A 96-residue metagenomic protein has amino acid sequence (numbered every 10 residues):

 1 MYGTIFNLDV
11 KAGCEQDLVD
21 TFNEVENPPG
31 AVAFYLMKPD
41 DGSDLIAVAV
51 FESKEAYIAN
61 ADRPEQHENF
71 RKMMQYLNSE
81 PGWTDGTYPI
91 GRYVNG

Functional and structural regions predicted by a protein language model:
M1-Y2, N7-V10, V32-I46, R71-G96: Glycine-rich beta-strand-turn "strand-cap" elements at beta-sheet edges
A12, D40, S53-E55: Feature marks short, surface-exposed loop/turn motifs that line or immediately flank catalytic pockets and channel
A12-C14, F22, P64: Generic secondary-structure microfeatures
G13-V19, A56-A59: Short, conserved charged micro-motifs
E24-A33, V50-T84: An amphipathic, aromatic/His-enriched active-site/gating alpha helix that lines ligand/cofactor pockets
